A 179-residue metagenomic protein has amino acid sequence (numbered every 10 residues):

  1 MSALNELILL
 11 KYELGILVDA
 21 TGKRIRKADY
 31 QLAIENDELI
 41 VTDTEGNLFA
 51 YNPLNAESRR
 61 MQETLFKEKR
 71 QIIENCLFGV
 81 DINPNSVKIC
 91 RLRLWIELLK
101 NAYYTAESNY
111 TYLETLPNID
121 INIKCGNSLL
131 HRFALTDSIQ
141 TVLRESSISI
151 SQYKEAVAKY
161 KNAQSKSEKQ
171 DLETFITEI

Functional and structural regions predicted by a protein language model:
M1-I179: SAM-dependent methyltransferase catalytic region
